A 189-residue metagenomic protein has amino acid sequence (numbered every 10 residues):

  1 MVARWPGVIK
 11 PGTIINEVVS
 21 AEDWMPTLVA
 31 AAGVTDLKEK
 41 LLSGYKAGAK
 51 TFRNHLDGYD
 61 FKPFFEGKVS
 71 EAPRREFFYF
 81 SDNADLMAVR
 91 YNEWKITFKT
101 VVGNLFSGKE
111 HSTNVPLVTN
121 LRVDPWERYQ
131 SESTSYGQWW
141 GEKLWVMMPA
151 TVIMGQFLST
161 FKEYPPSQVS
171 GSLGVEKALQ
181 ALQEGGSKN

Functional and structural regions predicted by a protein language model:
M1-R4: Active-site-adjacent bridging/hinge elements
V8-T13, E17, E22-R128: C-terminal cap/loop subdomain of S1 sulfatases and analogous C-terminal strand-loop tails that border
I96-T97, V102, E110-L117, L121-N189: Long, internal low-complexity/basic segments
